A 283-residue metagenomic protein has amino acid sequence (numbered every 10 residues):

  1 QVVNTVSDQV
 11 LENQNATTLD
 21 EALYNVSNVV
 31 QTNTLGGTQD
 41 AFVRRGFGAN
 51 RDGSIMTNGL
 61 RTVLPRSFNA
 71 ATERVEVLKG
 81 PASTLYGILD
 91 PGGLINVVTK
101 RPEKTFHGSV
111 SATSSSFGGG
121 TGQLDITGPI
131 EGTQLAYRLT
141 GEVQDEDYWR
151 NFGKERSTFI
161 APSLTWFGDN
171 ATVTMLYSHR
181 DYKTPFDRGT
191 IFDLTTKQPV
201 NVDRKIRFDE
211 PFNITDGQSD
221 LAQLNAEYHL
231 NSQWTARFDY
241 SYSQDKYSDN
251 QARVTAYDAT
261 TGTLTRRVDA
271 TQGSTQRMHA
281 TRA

Functional and structural regions predicted by a protein language model:
Q1-T105: Acidic, small-polar-rich N-terminal luminal/periplasmic segments of exported/outer-membrane proteins
V3, Q14-N15, S67, G118 (+4 more regions): Extracytoplasmic/periplasmic, Sec-exported soluble proteins
V3-V6, T105-S109, D209, L221: Short, solvent-exposed beta-strand edge segments and adjacent coil->beta transition regions
V6, Q14, Q39, G92 (+6 more regions): Transmembrane beta-barrel architecture of outer-membrane proteins
F42, V75, L124, I160-P162 (+3 more regions): Membrane-embedded beta-strands of outer-membrane beta-barrel proteins, especially the hydrophobic/small aromatic
G46, S114-S116, Y242: Non-cytosolic beta-sheet module surface loops
A71-E73, T84-P162, W166-T172, D220: Outer-membrane beta-barrel translocator/receptor signature
Q144-Y148, A161-H229, Q233-T235, D239-M278: Acidic/polar loop-and-plug regions of large Gram-negative outer-membrane beta-barrel proteins
